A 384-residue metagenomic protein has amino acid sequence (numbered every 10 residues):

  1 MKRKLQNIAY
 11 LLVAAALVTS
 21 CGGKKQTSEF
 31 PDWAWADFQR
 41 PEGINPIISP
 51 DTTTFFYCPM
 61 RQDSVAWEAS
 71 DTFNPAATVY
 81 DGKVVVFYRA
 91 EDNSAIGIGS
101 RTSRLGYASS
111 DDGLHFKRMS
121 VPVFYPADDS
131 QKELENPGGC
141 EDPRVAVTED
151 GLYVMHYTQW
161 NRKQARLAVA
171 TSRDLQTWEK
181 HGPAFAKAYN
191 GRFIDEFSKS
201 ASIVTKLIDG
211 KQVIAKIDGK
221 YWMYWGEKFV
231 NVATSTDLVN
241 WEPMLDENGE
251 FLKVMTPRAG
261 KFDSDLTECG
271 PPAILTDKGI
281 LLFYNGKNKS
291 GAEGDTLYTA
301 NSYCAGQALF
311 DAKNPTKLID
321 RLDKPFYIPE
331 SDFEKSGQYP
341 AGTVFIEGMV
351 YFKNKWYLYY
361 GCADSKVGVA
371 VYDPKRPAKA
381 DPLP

Functional and structural regions predicted by a protein language model:
M1-T27: Bacterial Sec-dependent N-terminal signal peptides
C21-N74, T78-G138, A146-D265, I274-Y339 (+1 more regions): Beta-rich carbohydrate-recognition and catalytic domains
D263-C269, G342-F345: Donor nucleotide-activated moiety binding/catalytic core segment of transferases that use nucleotide-activated donors
E334-S336, V344-E347: Short glycine-rich, acidic/polar surface loops and turns
